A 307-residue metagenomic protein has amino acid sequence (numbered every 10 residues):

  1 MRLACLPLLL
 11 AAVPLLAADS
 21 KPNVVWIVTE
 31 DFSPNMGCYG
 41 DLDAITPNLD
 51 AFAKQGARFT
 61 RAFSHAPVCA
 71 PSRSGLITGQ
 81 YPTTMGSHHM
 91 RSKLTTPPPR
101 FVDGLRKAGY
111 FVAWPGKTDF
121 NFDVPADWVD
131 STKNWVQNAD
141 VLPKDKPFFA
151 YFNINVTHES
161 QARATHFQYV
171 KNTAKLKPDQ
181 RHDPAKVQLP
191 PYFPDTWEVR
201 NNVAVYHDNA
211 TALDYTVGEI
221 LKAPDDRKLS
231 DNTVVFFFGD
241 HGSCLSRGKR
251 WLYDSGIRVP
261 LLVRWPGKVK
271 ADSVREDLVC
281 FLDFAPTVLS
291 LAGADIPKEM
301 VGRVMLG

Functional and structural regions predicted by a protein language model:
M1-P7: Bacterial N-terminal signal peptides that target proteins for export
L8-A18: Hydrophobic h-region of N-terminal signal peptides that target proteins for export in Gram-negative bacteria
A17-G307: Formylglycine-dependent sulfatase
